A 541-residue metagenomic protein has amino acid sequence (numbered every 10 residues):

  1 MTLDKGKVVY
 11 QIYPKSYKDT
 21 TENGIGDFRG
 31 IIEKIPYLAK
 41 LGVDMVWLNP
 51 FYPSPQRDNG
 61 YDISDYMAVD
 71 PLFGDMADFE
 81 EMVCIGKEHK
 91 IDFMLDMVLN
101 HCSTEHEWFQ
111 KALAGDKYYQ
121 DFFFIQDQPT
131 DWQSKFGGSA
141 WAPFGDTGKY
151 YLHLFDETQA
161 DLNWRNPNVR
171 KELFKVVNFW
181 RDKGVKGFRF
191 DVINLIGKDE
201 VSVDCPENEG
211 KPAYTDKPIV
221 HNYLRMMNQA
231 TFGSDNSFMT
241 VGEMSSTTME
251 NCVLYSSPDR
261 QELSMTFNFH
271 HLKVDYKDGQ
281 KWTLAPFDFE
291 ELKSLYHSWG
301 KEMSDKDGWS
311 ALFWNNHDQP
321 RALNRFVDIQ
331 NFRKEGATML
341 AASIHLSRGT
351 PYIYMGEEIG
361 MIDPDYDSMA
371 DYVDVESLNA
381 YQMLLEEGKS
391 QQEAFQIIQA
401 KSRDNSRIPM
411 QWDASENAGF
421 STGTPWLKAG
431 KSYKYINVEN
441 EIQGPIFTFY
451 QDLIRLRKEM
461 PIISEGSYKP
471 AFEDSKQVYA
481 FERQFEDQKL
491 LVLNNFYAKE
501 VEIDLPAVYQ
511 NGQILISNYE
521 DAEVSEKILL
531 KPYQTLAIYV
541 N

Functional and structural regions predicted by a protein language model:
T2-N178, D182, L195-M249, S257-P258 (+1 more regions): Acidic/aromatic-lined carbohydrate-recognition and catalytic surfaces of CAZymes acting on diverse glycans
D4-K5, N222-L224, T231-S237, Y255-S256 (+8 more regions): Loop/helix patches that line or flank the sugar-binding groove of alpha-linked glycan CAZymes
V46, F188-F190: Hydrophobic residues within beta-strands of alpha/beta enzymes
S54-P55, H101-S103, A140, R189 (+8 more regions): Flexible loop/turn segments at secondary-structure boundaries
W309-Q330: Active-site clefts of carbohydrate-active enzymes
E500-Y519: Beta-strand-rich binding/interaction modules
S525-N541: C-terminal beta-strand-rich structural cap/linker in extracellular carbohydrate-active enzymes
